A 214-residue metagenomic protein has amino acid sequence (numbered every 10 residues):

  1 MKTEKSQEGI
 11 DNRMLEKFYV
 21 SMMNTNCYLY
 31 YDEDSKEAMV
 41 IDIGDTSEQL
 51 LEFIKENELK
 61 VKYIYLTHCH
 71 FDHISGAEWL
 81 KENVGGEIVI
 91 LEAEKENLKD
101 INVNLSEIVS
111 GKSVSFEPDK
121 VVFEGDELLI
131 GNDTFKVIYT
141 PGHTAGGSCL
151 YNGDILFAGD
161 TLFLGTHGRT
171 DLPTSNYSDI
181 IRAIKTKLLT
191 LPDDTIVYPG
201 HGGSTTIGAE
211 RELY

Functional and structural regions predicted by a protein language model:
S6-N57, C149-G159: Conserved beta-strand hairpin/beta-sheet module of binuclear metal-dependent hydrolase folds, prominently
F18, V122, T140: Hydrophobic residues at beta-strand termini and immediately following loops that shape nucleotide-binding pockets
M23, T46, H70, E94 (+4 more regions): A generic "binding-loop/recognition-motif" signal
V40-I41, K62-C69, I88-L91, Y139-G142 (+2 more regions): Active-site neighborhood of phospho(di)ester-bond hydrolases with catalytic His/Asp-centered motifs
D45-L129, L213: Active-site HxH/HxHxD metal-binding segment of metal-dependent hydrolases
N104-L105, E127, T134-Y214: Metallo-beta-lactamase
